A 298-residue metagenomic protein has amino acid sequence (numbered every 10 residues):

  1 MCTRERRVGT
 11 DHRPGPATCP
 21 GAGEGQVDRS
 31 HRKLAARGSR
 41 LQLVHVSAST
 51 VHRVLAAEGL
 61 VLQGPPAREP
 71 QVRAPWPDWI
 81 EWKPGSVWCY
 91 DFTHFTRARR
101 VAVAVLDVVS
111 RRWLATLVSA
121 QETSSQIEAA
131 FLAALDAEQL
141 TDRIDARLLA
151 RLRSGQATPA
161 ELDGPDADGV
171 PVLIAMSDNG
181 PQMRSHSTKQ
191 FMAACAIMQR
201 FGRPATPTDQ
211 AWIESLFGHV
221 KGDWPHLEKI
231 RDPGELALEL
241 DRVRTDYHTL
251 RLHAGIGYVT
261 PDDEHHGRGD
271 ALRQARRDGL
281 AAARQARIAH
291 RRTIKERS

Functional and structural regions predicted by a protein language model:
M1-S86, R147-L152, T206, E264-A275 (+1 more regions): Basic, flexible linker segments flanking DNA-binding modules in nucleic acid-interacting mobile-element proteins
R6, W113, R251-A254: Residue-level signal for pocket-adjacent positions within structured domains
H31, A48, S124, Q210-I213 (+2 more regions): Alpha-helix initiation and N-capping motif
G38-L41, L55, L135, M192 (+1 more regions): Hydrophobic alpha-helix position signal
V44-H45, L60-V61, P75-D246: RNase H-like DDE/DDD metal-dependent nuclease/strand-transfer catalytic core used by mobile genetic elements
V51, L55, F131, Y247: Conserved active-site tyrosine of GNAT-family acetyltransferases
G59-P66, D142, R251, G255: Short amphipathic alpha-helical interaction/hinge segments
P171, K189, A193-I197, H219-S298: C-terminal domain-tail junction helix/linker
